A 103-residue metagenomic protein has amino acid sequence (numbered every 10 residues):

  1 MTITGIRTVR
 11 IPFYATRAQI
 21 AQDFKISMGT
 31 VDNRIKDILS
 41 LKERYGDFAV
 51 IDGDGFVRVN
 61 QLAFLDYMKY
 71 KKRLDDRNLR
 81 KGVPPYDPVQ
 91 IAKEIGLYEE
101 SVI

Functional and structural regions predicted by a protein language model:
M1, E99-I103: Short intrinsically disordered terminal tails
T2-R34: Polyanion-binding surface elements
F24-Y67, Y86: Major-groove DNA-recognition helix of helix-turn-helix-type DNA-binding domains
N60-L97: A short, Lys/Arg-enriched interface patch at domain edges and termini
